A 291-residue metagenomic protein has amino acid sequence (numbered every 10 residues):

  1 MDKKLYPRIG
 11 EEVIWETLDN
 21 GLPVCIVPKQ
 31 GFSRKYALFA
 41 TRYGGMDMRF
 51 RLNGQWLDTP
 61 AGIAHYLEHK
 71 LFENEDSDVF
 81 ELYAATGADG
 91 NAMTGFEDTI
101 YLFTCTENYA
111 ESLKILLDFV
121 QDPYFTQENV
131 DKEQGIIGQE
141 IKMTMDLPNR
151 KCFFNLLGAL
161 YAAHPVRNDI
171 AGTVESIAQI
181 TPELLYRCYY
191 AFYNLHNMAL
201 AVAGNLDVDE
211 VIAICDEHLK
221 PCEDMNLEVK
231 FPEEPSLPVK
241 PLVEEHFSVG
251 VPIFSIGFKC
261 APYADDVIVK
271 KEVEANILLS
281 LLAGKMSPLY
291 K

Functional and structural regions predicted by a protein language model:
M1-V79, Y186-Y290: His/Glu-rich zincin catalytic helix
E75-C188, D209, L289-K291: Acidic/histidine-enriched segments that form metal/cofactor-coordinating and catalytic pocket/exosite environments
